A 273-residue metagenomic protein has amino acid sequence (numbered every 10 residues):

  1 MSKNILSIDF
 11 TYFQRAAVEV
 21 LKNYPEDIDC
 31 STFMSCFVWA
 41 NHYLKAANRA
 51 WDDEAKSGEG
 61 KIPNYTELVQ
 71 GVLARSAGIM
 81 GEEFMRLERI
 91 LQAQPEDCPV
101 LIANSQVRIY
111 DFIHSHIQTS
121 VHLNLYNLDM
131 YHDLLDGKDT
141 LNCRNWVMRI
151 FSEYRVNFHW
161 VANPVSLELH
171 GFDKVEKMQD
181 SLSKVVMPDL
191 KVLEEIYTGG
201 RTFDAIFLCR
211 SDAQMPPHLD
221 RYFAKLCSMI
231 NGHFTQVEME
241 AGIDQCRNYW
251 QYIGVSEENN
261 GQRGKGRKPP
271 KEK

Functional and structural regions predicted by a protein language model:
S2-K273: Conserved alpha-helical scaffold segments that buttress catalytic/binding sites
